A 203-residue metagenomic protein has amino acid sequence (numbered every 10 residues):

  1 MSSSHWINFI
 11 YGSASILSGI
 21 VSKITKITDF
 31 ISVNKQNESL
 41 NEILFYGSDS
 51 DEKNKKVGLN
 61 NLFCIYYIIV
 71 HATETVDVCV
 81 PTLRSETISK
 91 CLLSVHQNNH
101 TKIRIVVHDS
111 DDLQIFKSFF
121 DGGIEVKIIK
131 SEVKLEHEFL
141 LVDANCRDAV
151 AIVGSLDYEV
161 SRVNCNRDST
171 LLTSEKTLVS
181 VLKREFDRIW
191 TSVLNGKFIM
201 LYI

Functional and structural regions predicted by a protein language model:
M1-D29: Terminal signal-anchor or tail-anchor transmembrane helices that tether membrane-associated enzymes to cellular
A14-S18, S85-K90, L113-K117, H137 (+1 more regions): Extracytoplasmic/secreted cell-surface and envelope-processing proteins
E38-L59: Glycine-rich phosphate-binding "P-loop"
D51-V57, V78-P81, I128-I129: Short, flexible loop segments at the rims of nucleotide/cofactor-binding pockets, characterized by
I65-E125: Primarily the HKD phosphodiesterase
K130, L141-N145: Short, low-complexity Ser/Thr-rich regulatory SLiMs
E138-L141, L171-L172: Short beta-strand scaffold segments in enzyme catalytic cores
R147-I203: Signature of lipid phosphatidyltransferase scaffolds
